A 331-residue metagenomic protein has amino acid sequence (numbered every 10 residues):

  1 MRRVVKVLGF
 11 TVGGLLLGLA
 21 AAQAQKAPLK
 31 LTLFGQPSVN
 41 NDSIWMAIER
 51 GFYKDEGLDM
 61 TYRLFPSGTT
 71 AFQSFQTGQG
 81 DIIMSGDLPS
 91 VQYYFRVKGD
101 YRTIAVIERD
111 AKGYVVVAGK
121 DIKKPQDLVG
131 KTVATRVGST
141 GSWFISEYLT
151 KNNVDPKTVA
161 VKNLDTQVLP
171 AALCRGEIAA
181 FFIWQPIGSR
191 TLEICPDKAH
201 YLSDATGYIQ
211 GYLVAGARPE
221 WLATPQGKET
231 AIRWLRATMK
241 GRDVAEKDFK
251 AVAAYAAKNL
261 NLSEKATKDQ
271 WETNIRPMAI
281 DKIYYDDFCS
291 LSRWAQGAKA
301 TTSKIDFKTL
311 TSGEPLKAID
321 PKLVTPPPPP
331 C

Functional and structural regions predicted by a protein language model:
M1-G9: Bacterial N-terminal signal peptides that target proteins for export
G9-G18: Bacterial N-terminal signal peptides
L19-A24: Sec/Tat signal peptide C-region and signal peptidase I cleavage site
Q25-D155, A160-N163, A172, A179-Q185 (+1 more regions): Short, glycine-/small- and polar/acidic-enriched structural segments that line small-molecule recognition paths
S38, P66-T69, T135-T140, Q167 (+4 more regions): Soluble non-cytosolic domains of exported or imported proteins
L88, V161-K162, Q167-N259: Pocket-lining segment of extracytoplasmic ligand-binding domains
A223-T302: Secondary-structure end/capping motifs
Q296-C331: Conserved C-terminal helix/tail region of periplasmic/extracytoplasmic solute-binding proteins
